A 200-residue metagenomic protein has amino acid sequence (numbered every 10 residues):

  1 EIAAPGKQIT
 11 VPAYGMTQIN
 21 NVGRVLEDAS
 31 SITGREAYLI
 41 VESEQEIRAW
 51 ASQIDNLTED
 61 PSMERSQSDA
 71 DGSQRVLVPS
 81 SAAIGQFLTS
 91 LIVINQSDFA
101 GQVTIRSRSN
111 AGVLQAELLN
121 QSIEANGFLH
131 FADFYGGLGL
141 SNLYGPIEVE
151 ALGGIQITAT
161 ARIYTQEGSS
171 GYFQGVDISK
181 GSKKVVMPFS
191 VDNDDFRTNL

Functional and structural regions predicted by a protein language model:
E1-L200: Gly/Pro-rich, tryptophan- and cysteine-flecked surface segments typical of secreted/extracellular proteins
